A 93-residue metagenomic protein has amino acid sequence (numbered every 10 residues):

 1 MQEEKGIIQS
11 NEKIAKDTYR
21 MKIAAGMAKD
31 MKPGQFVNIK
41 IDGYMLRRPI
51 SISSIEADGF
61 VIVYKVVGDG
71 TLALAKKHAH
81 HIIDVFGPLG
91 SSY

Functional and structural regions predicted by a protein language model:
Q2-H81: Ferredoxin-reductase
V85-Y93: A short, basic/flexible loop-to-alpha-helix module at the beginning of a structural domain
